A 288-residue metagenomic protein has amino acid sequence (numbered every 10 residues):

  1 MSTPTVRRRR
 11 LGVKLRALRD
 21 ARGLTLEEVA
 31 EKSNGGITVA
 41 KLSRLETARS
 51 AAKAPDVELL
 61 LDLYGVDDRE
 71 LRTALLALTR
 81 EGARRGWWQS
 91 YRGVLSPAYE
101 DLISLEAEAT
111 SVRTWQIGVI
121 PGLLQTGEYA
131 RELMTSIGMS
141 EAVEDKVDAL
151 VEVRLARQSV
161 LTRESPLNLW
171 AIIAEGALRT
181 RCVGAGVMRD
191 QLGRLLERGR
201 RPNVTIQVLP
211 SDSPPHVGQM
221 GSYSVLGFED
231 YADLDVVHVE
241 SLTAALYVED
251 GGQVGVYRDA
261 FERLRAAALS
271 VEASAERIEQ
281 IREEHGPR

Functional and structural regions predicted by a protein language model:
M1-V13, A17, A21, E27-E31 (+5 more regions): Interdomain hinge/linker segments and adjacent boundary elements that couple functional modules
G23-S43: Short alpha-helical DNA-recognition segment
T38-V39, A54-P55, E100-I103, S111 (+4 more regions): A short linear-motif detector with a strong N-terminal bias
S165, I172, R181-R288: C-terminal regulatory/effector modules of DNA-binding transcriptional regulators
